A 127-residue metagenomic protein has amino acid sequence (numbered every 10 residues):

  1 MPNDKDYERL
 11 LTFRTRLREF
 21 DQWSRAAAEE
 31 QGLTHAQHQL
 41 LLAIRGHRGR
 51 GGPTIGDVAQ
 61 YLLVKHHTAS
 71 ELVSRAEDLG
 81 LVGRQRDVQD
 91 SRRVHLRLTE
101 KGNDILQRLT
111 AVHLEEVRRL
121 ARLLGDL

Functional and structural regions predicted by a protein language model:
M1-Q31, L79: N-terminal leader segment of winged-helix/HTH proteins
T12, Q39-A43, D104: Pre-recognition alpha-helix immediately N-terminal to the DNA-recognition helix within helix-turn-helix or winged-helix
R14-L17, R45, T99: Generic structural concept
W23-K65: N-terminal helix-turn-helix DNA-binding core of bacterial DNA-binding proteins
I55, V73-S74: Short, hydrophobic-biased segments on the C-terminal half of alpha helices that form "recognition helices"
S74-L127: Charged, amphipathic alpha-helical coiled-coil/dimerization segments
